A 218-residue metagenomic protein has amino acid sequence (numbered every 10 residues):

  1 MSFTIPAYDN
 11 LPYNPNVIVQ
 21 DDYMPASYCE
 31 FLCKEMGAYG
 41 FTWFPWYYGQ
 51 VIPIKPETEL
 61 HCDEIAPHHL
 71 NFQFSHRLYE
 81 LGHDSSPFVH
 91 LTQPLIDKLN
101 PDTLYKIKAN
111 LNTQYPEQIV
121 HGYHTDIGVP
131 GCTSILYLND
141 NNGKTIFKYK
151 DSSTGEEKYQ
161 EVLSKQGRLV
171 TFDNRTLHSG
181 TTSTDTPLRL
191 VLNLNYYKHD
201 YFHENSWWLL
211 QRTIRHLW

Functional and structural regions predicted by a protein language model:
M1-S2, L217-W218: Non-catalytic N-terminal targeting/anchoring module and adjacent flexible stem/linker that precedes the structured
S2-D102: Non-heme Fe(II)/2-oxoglutarate
W43-W46, W207-W208, W218: A residue-identity detector for tryptophan
R77-R215: Catalytic core of non-heme Fe(II) oxygenases with the double-stranded beta-helix
